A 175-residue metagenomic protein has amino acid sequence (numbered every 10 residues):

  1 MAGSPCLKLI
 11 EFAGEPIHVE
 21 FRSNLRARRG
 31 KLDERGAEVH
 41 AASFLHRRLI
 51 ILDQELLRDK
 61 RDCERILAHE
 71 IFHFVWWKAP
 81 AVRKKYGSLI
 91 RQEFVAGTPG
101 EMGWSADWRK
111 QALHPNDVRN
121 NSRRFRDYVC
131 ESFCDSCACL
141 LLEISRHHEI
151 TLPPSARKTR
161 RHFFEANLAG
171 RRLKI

Functional and structural regions predicted by a protein language model:
M1-K60: Auxiliary, metal-adjacent structural segments of Zn-dependent hydrolase domains
S4-C6, A13, E34, K84-I175: Metalloprotease/metallohydrolase-associated module, dominated by Zn2+-dependent proteases
I10, A41-A42, L49, I66-H73 (+1 more regions): A broadly tuned preference for mixed-charge, low-complexity surface segments
H18, H40, H46, H69 (+4 more regions): Histidine (H) residue identity feature
K60-H69, F74, D127, E131: Active-site alpha-helix of zinc metalloproteases
I71-G87: Catalytic Zn2+-binding segment of zinc metalloproteases
